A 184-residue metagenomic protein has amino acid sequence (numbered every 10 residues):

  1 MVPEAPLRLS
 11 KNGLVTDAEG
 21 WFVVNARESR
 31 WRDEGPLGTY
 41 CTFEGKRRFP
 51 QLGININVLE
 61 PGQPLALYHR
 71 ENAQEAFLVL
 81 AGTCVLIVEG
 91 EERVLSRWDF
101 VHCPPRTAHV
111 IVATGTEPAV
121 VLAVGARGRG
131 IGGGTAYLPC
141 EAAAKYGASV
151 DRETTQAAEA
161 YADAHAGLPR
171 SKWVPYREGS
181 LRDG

Functional and structural regions predicted by a protein language model:
M1-Q51, K145-G184: A short, N-terminal "cap"/entry segment at the start of jelly-roll beta-barrel domains of the cupin/DSBH fold
G35-T42, N55-E71, P105: Conserved short histidine dyad/triad with adjacent acidic residue
Q51-P61, H69-I87, V124-G128: Short, conserved beta-strand element in jelly-roll/cupin
A76, G90-R106: Short acidic-glycine-tyrosine-enriched beta hairpin
V85, P105-G132: Ligand-binding loop in jelly-roll beta-barrel domains
A126-A158: Surface-exposed, gly/pro-biased binding rims or lids
